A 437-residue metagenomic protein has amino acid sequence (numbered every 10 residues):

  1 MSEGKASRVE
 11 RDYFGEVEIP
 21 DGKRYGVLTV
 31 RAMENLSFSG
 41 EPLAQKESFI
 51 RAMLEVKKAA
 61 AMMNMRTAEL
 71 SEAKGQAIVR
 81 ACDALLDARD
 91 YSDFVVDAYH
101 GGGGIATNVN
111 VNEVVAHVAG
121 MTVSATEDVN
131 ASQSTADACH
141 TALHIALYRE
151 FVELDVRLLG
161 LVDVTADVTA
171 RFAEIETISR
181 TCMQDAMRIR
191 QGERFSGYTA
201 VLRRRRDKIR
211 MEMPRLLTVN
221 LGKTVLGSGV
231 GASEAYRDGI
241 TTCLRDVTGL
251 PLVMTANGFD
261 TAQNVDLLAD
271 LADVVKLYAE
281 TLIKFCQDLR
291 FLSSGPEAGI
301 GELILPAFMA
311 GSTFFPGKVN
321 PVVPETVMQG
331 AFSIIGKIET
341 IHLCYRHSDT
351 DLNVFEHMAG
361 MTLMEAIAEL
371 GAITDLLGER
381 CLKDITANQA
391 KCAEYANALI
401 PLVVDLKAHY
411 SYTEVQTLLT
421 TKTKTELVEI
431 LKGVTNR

Functional and structural regions predicted by a protein language model:
S2-R437: Conserved, well-structured ligand/cofactor-binding cores
